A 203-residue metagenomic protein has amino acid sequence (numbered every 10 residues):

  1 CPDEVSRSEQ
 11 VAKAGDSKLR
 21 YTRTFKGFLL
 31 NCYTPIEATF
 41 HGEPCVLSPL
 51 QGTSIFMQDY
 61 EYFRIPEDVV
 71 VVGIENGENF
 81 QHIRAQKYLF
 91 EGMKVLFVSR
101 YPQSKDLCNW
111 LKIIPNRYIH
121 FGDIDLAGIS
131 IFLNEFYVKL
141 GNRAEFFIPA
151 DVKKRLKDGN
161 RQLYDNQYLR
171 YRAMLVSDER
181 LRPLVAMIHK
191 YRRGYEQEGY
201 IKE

Functional and structural regions predicted by a protein language model:
C1-P115, A127, N134-E203: Nucleic-acid enzyme cleavage-core boundary/entry regions
H120: Terminal peptide-recognition signature
